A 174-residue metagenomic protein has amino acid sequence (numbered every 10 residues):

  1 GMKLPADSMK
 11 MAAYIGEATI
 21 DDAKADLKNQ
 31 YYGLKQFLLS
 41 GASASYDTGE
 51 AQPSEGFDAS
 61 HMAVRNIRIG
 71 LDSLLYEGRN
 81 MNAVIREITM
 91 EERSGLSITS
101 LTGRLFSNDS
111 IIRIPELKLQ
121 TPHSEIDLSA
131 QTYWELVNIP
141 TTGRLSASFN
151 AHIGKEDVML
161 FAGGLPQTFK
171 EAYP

Functional and structural regions predicted by a protein language model:
G1-P174: Extended amphipathic, helix-rich lipid-handling scaffolds
